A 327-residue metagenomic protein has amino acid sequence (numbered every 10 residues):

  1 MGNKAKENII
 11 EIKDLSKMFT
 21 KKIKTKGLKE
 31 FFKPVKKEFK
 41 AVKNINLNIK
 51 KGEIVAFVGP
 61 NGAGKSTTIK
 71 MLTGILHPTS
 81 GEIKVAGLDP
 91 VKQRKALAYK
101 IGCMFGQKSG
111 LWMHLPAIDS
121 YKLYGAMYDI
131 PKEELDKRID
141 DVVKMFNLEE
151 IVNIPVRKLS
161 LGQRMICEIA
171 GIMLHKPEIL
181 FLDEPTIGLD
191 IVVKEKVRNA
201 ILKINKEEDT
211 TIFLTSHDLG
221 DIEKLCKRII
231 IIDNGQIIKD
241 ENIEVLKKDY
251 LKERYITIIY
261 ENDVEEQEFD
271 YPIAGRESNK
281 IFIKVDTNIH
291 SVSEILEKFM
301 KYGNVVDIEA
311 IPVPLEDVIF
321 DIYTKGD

Functional and structural regions predicted by a protein language model:
L15, G27, K122, A126 (+1 more regions): Conserved ABC ATPase "signature" region
K176: Conserved catalytic motifs of ABC-family nucleotide-binding domains
L180-E184: Catalytic Walker B motif of ABC-type/P-loop ATPase nucleotide-binding domains
R198-D286: ABC transporter nucleotide-binding domain
Y255-D327: Short, charged/small-residue-rich alpha-helical element at the C-terminal edge of ABC transporter nucleotide-binding
